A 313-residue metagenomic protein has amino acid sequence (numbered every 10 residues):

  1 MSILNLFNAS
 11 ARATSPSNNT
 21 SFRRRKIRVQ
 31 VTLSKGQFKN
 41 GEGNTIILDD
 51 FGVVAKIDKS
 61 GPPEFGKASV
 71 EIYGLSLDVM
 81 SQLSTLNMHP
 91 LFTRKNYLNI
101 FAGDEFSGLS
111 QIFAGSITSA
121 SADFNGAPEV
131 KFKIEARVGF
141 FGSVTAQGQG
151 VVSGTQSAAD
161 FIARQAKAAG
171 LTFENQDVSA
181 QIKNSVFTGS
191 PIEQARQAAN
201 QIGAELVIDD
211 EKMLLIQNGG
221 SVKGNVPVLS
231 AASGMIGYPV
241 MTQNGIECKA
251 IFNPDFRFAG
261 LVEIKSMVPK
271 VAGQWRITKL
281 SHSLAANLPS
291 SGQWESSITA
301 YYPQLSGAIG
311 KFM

Functional and structural regions predicted by a protein language model:
S2, F124-S143, A168-V240: Short beta-strand-centered interaction patches in the first periplasmic/extracellular domains of large envelope
S2-F132, A286-L288: Assembly/oligomerization scaffold segments
Q30-S34, D49, V54-S60, E71-Y73 (+8 more regions): A structural detector for beta-sheet-dominated domains
P62-N87, N218-M313: An acidic/polar, Gly/Ser/Thr-rich interaction patch typically located in mid-to-C-terminal regions of proteins
A68-L75, L91-R94, A136, G148-F173 (+2 more regions): Amphipathic, non-transmembrane alpha-helical segments in extracytoplasmic/periplasmic proteins
Q82-L83, T145-Q149, D177-V178: Short acidic, glycine/proline-rich loop/turn micro-motifs
